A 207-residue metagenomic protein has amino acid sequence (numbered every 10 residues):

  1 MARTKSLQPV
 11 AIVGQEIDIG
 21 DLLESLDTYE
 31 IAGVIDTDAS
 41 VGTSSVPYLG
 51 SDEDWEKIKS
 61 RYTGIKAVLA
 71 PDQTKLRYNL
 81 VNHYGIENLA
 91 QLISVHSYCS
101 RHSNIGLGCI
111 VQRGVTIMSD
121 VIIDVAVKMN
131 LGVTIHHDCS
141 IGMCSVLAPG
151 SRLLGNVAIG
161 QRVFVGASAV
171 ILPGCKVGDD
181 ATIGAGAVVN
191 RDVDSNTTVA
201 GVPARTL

Functional and structural regions predicted by a protein language model:
R3-L23: Glycine-rich adenosine-cofactor-binding loop
L7-V10, I31-A32, T63-V68: Short active-site oxyanion
I17-D18, K75-L76, V188: Short alpha-helical
E24-T28: A short, Lys/Arg-enriched amphipathic alpha-helix followed by its capping loop at the start of a domain
Y29-T43: NAD(P)-binding Rossmann-fold cofactor-contacting core
A39-Y98: Phosphate-bearing ligand-interacting subdomains that bind or position ATP/ADP/UDP/GDP/NAD(P) or nucleotide-linked
L92-A200, A204-L207: Structural signal for interior beta-strand "rungs" in well-ordered beta-sheet cores of soluble enzyme domains
